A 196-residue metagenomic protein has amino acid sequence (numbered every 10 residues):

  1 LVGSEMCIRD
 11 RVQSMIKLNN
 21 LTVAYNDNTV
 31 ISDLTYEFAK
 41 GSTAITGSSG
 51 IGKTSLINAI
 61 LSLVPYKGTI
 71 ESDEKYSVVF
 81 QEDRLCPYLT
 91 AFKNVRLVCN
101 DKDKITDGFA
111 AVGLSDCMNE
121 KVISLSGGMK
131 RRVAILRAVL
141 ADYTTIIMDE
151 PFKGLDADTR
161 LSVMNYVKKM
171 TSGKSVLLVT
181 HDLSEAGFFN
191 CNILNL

Functional and structural regions predicted by a protein language model:
L1-I8: Short, small-residue-biased leader/transition segments that mark boundaries at the very start of proteins
Y88-K104: Q-loop/switch helix immediately C-terminal to the Walker
K102-C117: Conserved ABC ATPase "signature" region
K121, E150-P151: Walker B catalytic motif
K121-L125, M129: Conserved ABC ATPase signature
D149, D156: ABC-family nucleotide-binding domains
R160-S172: Helical segment within the ABC ATPase nucleotide-binding domain
